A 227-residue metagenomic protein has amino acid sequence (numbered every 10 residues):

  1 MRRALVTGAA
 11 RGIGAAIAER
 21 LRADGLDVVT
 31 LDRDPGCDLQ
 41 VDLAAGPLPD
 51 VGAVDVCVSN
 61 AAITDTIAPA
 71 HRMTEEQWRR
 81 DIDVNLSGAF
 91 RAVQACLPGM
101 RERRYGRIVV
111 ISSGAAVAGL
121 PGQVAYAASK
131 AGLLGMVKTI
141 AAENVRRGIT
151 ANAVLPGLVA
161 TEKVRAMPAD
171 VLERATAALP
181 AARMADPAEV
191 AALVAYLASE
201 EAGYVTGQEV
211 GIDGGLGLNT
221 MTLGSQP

Functional and structural regions predicted by a protein language model:
A68-A70, Q77-R79, V164, A175: Substrate-binding pocket helix/loop in short-chain dehydrogenase/reductase
H71-F90, Y105, V109, L133 (+1 more regions): Catalytic Tyr-X3-Lys loop
V93, S129, V137: Active-site helix of classical SDR
P98, A142-E143, G203: Alpha-helical segment proximal to the catalytic Tyr-Lys
S113: Residue(s) in the substrate-gating loop at a strand-loop-helix junction that position the organic substrate next
A118, T206-P227: Short C-terminal tail/terminal secondary-structure segment of NAD(P)H-dependent dehydrogenase/reductase domains
V145, T150, V205-G207: Short, small/polar-rich loop/turn modules that mediate ligand/substrate recognition or access, typified
A153, R174-V205, I212-G214: C-terminal helical subdomain
